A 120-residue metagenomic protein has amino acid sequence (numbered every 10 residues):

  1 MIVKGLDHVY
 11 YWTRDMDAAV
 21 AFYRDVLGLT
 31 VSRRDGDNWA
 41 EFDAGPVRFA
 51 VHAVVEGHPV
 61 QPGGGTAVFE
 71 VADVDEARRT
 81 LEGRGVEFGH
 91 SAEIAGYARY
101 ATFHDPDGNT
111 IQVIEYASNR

Functional and structural regions predicted by a protein language model:
M1-A18, R48, G65-A67, A117-R120: N-terminal beta-strand motif that seeds the catalytic metal site of vicinal oxygen chelate
M1-I2, R78-R120: Vicinal oxygen chelate
V3-G5, P59-G64, I94-A95: Short glycine-enriched loop/turn motifs at secondary-structure junctions
A18-T30: Amphipathic alpha-helical segments
F22, D75-T80: Short amphipathic alpha-helices within nucleic acid-binding modules
G28-R34, E87-A92: Short secondary-structure junctions
T30-G64, T110-Y116: Conserved short beta-strand elements that form part of the metal-binding/catalytic scaffold of enzyme active sites
N38-A40, A67, Y97-A101: Short beta-strand micro-motifs in enzyme catalytic cores
